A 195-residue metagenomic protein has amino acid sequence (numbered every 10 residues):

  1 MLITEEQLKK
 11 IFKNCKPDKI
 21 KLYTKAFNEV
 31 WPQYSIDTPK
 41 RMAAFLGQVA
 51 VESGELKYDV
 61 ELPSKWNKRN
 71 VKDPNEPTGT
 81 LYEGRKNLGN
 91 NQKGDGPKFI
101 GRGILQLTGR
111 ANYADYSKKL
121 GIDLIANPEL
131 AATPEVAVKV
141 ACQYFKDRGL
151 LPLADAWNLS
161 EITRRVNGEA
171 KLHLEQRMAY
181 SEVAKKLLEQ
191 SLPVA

Functional and structural regions predicted by a protein language model:
M1-L2, A195: N-terminal secretory targeting signals
L2-K21, V49-Q143: Peptidoglycan-targeting cell-wall enzymes and recognition modules
I3, Q7, L22, A26-E29 (+7 more regions): Extracytoplasmic/secreted proteins, especially bacterial periplasmic and envelope-associated proteins
N14-K40, G47: Hydrophobic, well-ordered secondary-structure segments that either form specific early membrane-associated helices used
Q33-F45, Y58-L62, L151-I162: Surface-exposed patches in mature extracellular/periplasmic domains of secreted proteins
V49-E52, A154-H173: Acidic helix/loop microenvironments that form the catalytic cleft of cell-wall polysaccharide enzymes
C142-L151, V166: Extended serine/threonine-enriched, polar tracts that run as long, contiguous segments within proteins
R165-A195: Low-complexity, Gly/Ser/Thr/Pro-rich intrinsically disordered linker/tail segments
